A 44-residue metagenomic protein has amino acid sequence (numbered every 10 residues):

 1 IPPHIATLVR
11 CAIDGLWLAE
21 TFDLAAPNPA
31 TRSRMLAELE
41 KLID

Functional and structural regions predicted by a protein language model:
I1-D44: Hydrophobic/aromatic-rich alpha-helical bundle segments in the mid-to-C-terminal region
